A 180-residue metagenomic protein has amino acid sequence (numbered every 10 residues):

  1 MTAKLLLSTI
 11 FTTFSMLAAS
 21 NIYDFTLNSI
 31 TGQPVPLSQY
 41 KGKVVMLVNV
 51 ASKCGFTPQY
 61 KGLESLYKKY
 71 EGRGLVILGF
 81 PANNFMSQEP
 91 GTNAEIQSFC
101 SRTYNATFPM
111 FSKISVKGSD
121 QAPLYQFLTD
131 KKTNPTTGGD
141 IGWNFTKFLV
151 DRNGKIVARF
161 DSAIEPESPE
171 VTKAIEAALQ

Functional and structural regions predicted by a protein language model:
K4-M16: Sec-dependent N-terminal signal peptides
L17-S38, A122-P123: N-terminal "domain-start" segment that seeds a small globular fold
I22, T26, A94-N144: Short, internal strand/loop/helix patches that form the active-site neighborhood or redox-interaction surface
S29, N49-K53: Amphipathic alpha-helical repeat scaffolds
K43-V44, K53, P58-F80, S101-Y104: Conserved helix-turn-beta segment immediately C-terminal to the redox Cys motif in thioredoxin-like folds
G74-G91, T107-G118: Thiol-based oxidoreductase modules, predominantly thioredoxin-like and allied folds used for disulfide exchange
P123-Q126, D130-Q180: Thiol-/selenol-based redox modules, centered on thioredoxin-like and closely related oxidoreductase domains
